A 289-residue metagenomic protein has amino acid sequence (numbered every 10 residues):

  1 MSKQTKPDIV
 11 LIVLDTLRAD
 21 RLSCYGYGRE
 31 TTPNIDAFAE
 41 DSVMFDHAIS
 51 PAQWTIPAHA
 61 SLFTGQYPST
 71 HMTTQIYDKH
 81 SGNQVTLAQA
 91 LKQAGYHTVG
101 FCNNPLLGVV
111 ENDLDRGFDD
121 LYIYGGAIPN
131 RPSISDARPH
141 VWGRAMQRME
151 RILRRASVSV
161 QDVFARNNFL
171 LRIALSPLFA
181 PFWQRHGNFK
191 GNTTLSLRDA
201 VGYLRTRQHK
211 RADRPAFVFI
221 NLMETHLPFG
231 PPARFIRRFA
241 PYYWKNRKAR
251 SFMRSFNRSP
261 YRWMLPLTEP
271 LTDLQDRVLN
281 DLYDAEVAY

Functional and structural regions predicted by a protein language model:
M1-Y289: Catalytic domains that recognize anionic headgroups
